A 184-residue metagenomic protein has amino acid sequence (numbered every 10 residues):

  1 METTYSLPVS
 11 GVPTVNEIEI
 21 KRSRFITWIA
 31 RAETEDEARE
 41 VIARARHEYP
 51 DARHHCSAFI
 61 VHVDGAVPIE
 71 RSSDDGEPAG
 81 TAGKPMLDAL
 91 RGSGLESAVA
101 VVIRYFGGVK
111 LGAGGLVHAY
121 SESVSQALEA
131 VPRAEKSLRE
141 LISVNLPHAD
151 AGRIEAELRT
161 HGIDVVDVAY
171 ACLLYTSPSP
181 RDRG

Functional and structural regions predicted by a protein language model:
M1-G80: C-terminal regulatory domains involved in ligand/effector binding and gene-expression control
T27-W28, C56-S57, S97-V101, L141-S143: Structural motif
T34, P147-D150, R181: Helix N-cap motif at beta-to-alpha junctions
A82-A130: Active-site beta-strand/loop microenvironment that shapes enzyme catalytic pockets
A130, D164-D167: Polyanion-binding surfaces on beta-sheet-dominated domains and ring/shell assemblies
A134-H148: Short glycine-/aliphatic-rich beta-strand segments at the starts of folded cytosolic domains
L146-I163: Short amphipathic alpha-helix segments
Y175-D182: Conserved small/polar residues in nucleotide/adenosyl-binding loops
